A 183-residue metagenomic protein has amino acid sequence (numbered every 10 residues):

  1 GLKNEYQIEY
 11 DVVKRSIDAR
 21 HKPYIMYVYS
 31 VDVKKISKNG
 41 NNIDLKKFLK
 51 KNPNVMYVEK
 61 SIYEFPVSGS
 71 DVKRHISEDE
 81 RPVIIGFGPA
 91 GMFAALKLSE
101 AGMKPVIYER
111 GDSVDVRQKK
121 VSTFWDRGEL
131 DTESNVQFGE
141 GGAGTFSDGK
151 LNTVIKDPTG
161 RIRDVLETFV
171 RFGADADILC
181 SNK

Functional and structural regions predicted by a protein language model:
G1-E80: Extreme N-terminal leader/targeting segments of oxidoreductases
E5-Y6, Y10-V12, R20-Y24, S122-K183: Conserved N-terminal/central alpha/beta ligand/cofactor-binding core
I36-N39, P89, S113, T159: A short acidic, glycine/proline-enriched capping/turn motif at secondary-structure boundaries, especially helix N-cap
S61-I62, I84, I155: Short gly/ser-rich anion-binding loops that grip negatively charged ligand groups
S68-I84, E167-N182: Long, low-complexity, intrinsically disordered polar/charged segments
E78-S113: N-terminal Rossmann-like FAD-binding beta1-loop-alpha1 element of flavoenzymes
D115, V121-S122: Charged, amphipathic alpha-helical segments characteristic of ABC-type P-loop ATPases involved in chromosome
